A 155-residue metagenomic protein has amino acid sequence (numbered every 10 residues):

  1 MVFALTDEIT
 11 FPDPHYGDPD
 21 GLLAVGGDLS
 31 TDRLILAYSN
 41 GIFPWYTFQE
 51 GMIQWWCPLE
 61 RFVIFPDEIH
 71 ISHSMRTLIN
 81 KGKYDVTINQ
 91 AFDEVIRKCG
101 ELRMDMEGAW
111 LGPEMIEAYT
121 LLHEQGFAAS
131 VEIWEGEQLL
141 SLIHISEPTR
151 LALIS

Functional and structural regions predicted by a protein language model:
V2-T10, A24-D28, L36, Y84-V95: A short beta-loop-alpha structural element at the N-terminal edge of CoA-dependent acyl/N-acetyltransferase catalytic
P12-D20: Generic N-terminal amphipathic, Lys/Arg-enriched alpha-helix
G51-E107: Acyltransferase donor/substrate-recognition loop-hinge adjacent to the catalytic core
G100-V131: Short, basic/aromatic recognition patches
E135: A cytosolic small-molecule/anion-sensing beta-strand core signal
Q138-L140: Glycine-rich acetyl-CoA-binding "A-motif" of GNAT/NAT acetyltransferases
H144-S155: Single conserved hydrophobic/aromatic residue that forms the stacking wall/gate of nucleotide- or nucleobase-binding
